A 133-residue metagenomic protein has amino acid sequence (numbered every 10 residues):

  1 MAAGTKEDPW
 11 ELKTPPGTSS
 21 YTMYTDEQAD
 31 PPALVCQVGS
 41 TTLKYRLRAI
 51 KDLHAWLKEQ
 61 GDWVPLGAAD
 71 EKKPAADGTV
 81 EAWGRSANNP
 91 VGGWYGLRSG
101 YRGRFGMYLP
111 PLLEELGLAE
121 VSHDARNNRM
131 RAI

Functional and structural regions predicted by a protein language model:
A2-A75: Long, low-complexity, charged/polar intrinsically disordered regions in eukaryotic proteins
S19-T22, L43, G93, S99 (+1 more regions): Intrinsically disordered, low-complexity segments enriched in small/polar residues
D30-A33, G93-W94, R131-I133: Charged, low-complexity intrinsically disordered segments and flexible loops
D70-K73, D77, R129, I133: Solvent-exposed, non-transmembrane amphipathic alpha-helical segments
D77-T79, G84-R104: Short helix-coil junctions and helix-kink-helix linkers
M107-P111: Short, hydrophobic-biased segments on the C-terminal half of alpha helices that form "recognition helices"
E114-N128: A short, conserved structural fragment
